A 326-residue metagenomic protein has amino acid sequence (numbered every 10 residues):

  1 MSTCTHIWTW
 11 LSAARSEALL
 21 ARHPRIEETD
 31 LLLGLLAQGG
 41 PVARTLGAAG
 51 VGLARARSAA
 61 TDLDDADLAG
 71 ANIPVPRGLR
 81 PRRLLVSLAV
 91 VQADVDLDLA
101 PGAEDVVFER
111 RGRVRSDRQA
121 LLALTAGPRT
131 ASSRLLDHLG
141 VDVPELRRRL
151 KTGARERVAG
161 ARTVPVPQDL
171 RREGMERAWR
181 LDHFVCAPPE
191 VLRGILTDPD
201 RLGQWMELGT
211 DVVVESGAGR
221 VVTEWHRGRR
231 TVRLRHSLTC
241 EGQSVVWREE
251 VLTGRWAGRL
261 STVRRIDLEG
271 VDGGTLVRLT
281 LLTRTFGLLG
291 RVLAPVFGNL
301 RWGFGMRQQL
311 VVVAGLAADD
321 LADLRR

Functional and structural regions predicted by a protein language model:
M1-D182: Histone-fold recognition with a strong bias for associated Lys/Arg-rich disordered tails
L181-P188, L192, G219-H226: Hydrophobic, structured segments
V185-A187, G228, T253, T283-G287: Beta-strand elements of well-folded, non-transmembrane domains
C186-E207: Amphipathic alpha-helical segments
R201-R235: Short beta-edge strand/loop motif at the mouth of beta-sheet-based domains
R229-L276: Hydrophobic-ligand binding "helix-grip"
S237-Q243, L289-L300: Extended Gly/Ser/Thr-rich low-complexity repeat segments, especially those forming or decorating extracellular
L293-R326: A conserved amphipathic terminal alpha-helix motif
